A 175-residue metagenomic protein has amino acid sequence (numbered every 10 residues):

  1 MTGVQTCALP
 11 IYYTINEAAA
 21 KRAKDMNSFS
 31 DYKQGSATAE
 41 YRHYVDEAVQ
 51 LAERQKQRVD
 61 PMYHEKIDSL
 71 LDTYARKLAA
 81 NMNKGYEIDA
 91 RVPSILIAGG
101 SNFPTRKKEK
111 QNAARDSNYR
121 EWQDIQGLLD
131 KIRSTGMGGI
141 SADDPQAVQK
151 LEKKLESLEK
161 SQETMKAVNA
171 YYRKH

Functional and structural regions predicted by a protein language model:
T2-L9: Short, small-residue-biased leader/transition segments that mark boundaries at the very start of proteins
T6, T38, G139-A142: Polar low-complexity intrinsically disordered regions enriched in Ser/Thr and small residues
T14-D72, R76, N83, E109: Basic, alpha-helical nucleic-acid-binding regions used in initiation and control of genome expression
R54-E163, A167-A170: Extended, amphipathic alpha-helical coiled-coil scaffold segments used for oligomerization/tethering in eukaryotic
K174-H175: Long amphipathic all-alpha helical oligomerization modules
